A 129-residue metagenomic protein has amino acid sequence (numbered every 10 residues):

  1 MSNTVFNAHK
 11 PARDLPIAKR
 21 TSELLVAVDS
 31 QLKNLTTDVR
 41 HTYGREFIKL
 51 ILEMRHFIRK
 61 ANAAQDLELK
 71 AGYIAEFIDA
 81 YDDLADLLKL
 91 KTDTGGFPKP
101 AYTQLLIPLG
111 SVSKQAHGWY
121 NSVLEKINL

Functional and structural regions predicted by a protein language model:
M1-L129: Amphipathic alpha-helical assembly/interaction segments
